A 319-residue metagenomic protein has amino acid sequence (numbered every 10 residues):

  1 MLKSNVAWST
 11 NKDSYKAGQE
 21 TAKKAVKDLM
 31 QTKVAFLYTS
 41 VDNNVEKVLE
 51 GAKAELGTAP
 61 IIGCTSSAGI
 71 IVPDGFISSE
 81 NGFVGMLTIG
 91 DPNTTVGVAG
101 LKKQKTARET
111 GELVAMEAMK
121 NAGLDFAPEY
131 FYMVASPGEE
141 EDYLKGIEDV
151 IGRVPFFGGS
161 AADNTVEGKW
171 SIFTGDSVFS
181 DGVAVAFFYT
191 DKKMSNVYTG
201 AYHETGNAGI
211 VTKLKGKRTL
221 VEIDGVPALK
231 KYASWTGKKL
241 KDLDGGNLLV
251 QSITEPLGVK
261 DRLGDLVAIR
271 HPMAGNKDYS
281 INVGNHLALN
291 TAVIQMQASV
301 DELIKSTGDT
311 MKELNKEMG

Functional and structural regions predicted by a protein language model:
M1-V34, T39-E55, A59, C64-G319: Small-residue-enriched flexible segments
